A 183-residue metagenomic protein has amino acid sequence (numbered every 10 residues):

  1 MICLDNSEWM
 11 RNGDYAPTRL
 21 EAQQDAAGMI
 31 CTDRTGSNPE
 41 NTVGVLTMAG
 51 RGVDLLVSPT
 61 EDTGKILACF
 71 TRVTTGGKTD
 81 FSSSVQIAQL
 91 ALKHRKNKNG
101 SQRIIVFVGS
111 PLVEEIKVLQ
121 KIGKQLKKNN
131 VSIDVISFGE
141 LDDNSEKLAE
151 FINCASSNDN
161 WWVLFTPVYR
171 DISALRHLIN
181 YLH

Functional and structural regions predicted by a protein language model:
M1-T60, I66, S84-A88, R103-F107: Von Willebrand factor
N6, Q24, N38, K127 (+3 more regions): Peripheral membrane interaction modules
Y15-R19, P59-E61, L119-I122, L148-E150: Short, glycine/charged-enriched secondary-structure capping and boundary segments
M29-D33, A88-H94, V118-G123, L148-F151: Eukaryotic intrinsically disordered and solvent-exposed regulatory patches
T35-G36, G50, K93-N97, K127: Residue-level signal for alpha-helix termini/capping positions
V43, G52-Q102, L112-K117, D142-E146: Von Willebrand factor
V53-V57, S173-L178: Short, solvent-exposed polar/charged micro-motifs at secondary-structure junctions
V73, K78, G100-R103, F107-A174: VWA/integrin I-like adhesion module and closely mimicked acidic/polar interface patches used
